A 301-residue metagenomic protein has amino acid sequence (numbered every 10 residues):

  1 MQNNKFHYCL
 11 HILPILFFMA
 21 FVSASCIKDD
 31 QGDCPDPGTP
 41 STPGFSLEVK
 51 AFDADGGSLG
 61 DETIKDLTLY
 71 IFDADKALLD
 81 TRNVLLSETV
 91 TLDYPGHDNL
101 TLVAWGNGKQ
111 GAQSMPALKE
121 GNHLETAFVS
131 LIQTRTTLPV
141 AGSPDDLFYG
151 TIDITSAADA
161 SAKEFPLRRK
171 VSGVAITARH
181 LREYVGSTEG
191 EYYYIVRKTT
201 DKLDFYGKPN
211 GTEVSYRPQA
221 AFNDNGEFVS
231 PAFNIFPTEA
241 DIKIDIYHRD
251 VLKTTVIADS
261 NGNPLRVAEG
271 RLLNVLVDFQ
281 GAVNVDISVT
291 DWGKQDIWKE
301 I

Functional and structural regions predicted by a protein language model:
Q2, M19-D55, G270, D286 (+1 more regions): Bacterial Sec-dependent N-terminal signal peptides
Q2-L13: Bacterial N-terminal signal peptides that target proteins for export
E48-T63, T177-G186: Structural motif
T63-L118, G186-R266, W298-I301: Tryptophan-paired
A77-R169: Short, low-hydrophobicity acidic/polar segments
H97, A157-A160, D224-E227, V267-L272 (+1 more regions): Solvent-exposed, conformationally flexible loop/turn segments
T136-G226: A sequence/structural signal for flexible, mid-protein segments enriched in small/helix-disrupting residues
T255, N263-G293: Phox homology (PX) phosphoinositide-binding domain
